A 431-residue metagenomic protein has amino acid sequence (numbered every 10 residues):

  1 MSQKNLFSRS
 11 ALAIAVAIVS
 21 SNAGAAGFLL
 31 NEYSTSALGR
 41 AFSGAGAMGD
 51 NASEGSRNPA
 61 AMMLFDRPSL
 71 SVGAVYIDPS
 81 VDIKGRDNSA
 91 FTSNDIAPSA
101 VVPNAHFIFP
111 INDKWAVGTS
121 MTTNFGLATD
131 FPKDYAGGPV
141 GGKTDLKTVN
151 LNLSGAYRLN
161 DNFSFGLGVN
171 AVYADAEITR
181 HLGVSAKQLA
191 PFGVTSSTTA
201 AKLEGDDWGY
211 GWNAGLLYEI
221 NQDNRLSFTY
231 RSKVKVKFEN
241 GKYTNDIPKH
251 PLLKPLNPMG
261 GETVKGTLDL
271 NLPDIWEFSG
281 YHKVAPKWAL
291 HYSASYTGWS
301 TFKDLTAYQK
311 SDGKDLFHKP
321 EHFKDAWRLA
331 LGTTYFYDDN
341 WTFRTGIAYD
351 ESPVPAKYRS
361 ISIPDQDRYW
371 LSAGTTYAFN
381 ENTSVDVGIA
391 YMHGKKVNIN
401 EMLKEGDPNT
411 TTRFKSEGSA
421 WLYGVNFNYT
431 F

Functional and structural regions predicted by a protein language model:
S2-S10: Bacterial N-terminal signal peptides that target proteins for export
A11-I18: Hydrophobic helical h-region of N-terminal Sec-dependent signal peptides in bacterial secretory/periplasmic proteins
S20-N22: N-terminal signal peptide c-region/cleavage motif recognized by signal peptidases
A26-A41, N88-F91, A100-F431: Outer-membrane beta-barrel porins/channels
L29-G44, M63-V81: Transmembrane beta-strand segments of Gram-negative outer membrane beta-barrel proteins
G39-N51, P79-S99: Surface-exposed strand-loop-strand hairpins of Gram-negative outer-membrane beta-barrel proteins
A45-G49, G55-P68, F107-D113, G126: Outer-membrane beta-barrel pore proteins
V72-S80, D95-F109: Long, well-ordered hydrophobic secondary-structure segments characteristic of membrane-embedded and membrane-proximal
